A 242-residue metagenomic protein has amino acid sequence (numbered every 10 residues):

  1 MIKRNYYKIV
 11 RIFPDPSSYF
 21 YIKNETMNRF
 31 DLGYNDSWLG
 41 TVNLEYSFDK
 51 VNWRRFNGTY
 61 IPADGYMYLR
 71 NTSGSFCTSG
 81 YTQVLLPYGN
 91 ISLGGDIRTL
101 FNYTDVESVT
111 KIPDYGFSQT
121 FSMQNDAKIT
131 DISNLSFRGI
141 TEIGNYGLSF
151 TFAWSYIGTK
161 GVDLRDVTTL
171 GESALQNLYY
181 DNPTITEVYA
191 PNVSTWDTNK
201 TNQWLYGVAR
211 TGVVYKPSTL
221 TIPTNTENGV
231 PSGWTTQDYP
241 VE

Functional and structural regions predicted by a protein language model:
M1-K23, M27-L32: Enriched but not universal
M1-K8, P231-E242: Viral virion structural and adsorption modules
F20, R54-P62, C77-P113, S122-N145 (+4 more regions): Structural signature of tandem-repeat unit edges
D36-T41, S75-F76, T110: Extended, low-complexity, turn-rich repeat/linker tracts enriched in Gly/Pro/Ser/Thr and Asp/Glu that occur
E45-S47: Conserved Ser/Thr-centered positions that define the repeating blades of beta-propeller domains
Y60-S73: Noncatalytic modules at the cell exterior or secretory-pathway interfaces, chiefly beta-strand-rich lectin/adhesion
N202-G207, G229: A structural signal for leucine-rich repeat
